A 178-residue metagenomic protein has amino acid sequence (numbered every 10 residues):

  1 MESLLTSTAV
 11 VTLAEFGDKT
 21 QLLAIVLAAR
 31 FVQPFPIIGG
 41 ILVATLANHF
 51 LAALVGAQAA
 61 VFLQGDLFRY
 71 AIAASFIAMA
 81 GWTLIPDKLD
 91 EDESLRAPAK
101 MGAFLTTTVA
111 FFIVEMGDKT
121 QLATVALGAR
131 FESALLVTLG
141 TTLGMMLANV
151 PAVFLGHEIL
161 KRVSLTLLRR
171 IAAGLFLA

Functional and structural regions predicted by a protein language model:
M1-Q64, L122-G144: Juxtamembrane transmembrane-helix termini in multi-pass membrane transport proteins
S7-A9, L105-V109, F154: Short hydrophobic "helix-edge" motifs at membrane interfaces and signal-peptide entry regions
F16-G17, F50, F104, M116 (+1 more regions): Hydrophobic transmembrane alpha-helices of Major Facilitator Superfamily
V32-G102, P151-L175: Membrane helix-loop-helix hairpins that form the core translocation module of multi-pass transporters
E93-Q121, L127: Selected transmembrane alpha-helices and immediately adjacent juxtamembrane segments of polytopic inner-membrane
L143-A152: Hydrophobic alpha-helical transmembrane segments of multi-pass membrane transport proteins, especially secondary
